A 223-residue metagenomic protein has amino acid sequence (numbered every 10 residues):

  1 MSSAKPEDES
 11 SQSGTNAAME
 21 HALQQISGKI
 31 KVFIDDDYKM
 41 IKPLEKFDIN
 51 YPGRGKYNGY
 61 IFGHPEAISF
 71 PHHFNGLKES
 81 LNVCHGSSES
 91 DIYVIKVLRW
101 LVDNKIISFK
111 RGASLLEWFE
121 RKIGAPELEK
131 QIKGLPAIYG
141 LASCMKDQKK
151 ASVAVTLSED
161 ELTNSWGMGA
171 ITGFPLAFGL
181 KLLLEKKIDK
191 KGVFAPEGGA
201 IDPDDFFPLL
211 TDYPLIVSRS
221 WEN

Functional and structural regions predicted by a protein language model:
M1-N223: C-terminal catalytic/substrate-binding lobe primarily of soluble NAD(P)-dependent oxidoreductases
